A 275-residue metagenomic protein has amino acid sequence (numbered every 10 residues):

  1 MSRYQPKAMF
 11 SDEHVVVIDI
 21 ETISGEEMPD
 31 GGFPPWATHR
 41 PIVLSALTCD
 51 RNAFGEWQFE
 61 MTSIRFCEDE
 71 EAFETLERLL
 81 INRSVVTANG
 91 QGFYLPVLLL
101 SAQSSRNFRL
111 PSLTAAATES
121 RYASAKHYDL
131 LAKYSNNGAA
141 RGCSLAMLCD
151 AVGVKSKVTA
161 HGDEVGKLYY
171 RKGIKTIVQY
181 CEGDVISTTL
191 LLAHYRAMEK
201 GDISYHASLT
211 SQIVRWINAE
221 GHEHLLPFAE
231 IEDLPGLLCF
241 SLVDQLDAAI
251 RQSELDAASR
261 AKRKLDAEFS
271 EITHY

Functional and structural regions predicted by a protein language model:
M1-L79: Conserved RNase H-like, two-metal-ion catalytic cores of nucleic-acid enzymes
D12, D19, D30, D50 (+10 more regions): Acidic-enriched, low-complexity/disordered segments with a strong bias for Aspartate over Glutamate
E13, H39-R51, E56-W57, V85-H206 (+2 more regions): Metal-dependent phosphoesterase core characteristic of DEDDh/y 3'-5' exonuclease domains
I18-I23, I42, I64, I81 (+8 more regions): Weak global preference for isoleucine
D50-G55, E68-E71, L110-T114, D202 (+3 more regions): Serine/threonine-rich low-complexity intrinsically disordered regions
L76-A88: Hydrophobic/aromatic-rich structural module bridging two neighboring secondary-structure elements via a short loop
T189-Y275: Acidic two-metal-ion nuclease catalytic site recognized across multiple nuclease folds, prominently DnaQ/RNase D-T
